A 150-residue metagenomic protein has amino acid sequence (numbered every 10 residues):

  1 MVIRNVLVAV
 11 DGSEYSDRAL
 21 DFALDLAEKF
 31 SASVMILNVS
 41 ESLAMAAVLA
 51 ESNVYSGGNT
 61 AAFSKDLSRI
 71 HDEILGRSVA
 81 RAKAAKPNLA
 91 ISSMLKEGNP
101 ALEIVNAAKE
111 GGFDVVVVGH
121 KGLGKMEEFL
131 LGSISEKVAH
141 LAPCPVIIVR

Functional and structural regions predicted by a protein language model:
M1, G76, A80-V116: Structural beta-alpha unit
V2-N59, K86, A90: Small/aliphatic-rich secondary-structure junction motif
A19, A46-L49, E103-N106, E128-L130: Short, well-ordered secondary-structure micro-motifs
L37, S92-K96, I147: General small-molecule cofactor/ligand-binding pocket signal
S40, L95-N99, K121: Short beta->alpha linker loops
S56-E73: A short acidic, glycine-rich active-site loop that binds or catalyzes chemistry on phosphate/adenosine moieties
N106-R150: Gly/Ser-rich helix-loop-strand patches that form or flank binding pockets for ribonucleotide-derived cofactors
